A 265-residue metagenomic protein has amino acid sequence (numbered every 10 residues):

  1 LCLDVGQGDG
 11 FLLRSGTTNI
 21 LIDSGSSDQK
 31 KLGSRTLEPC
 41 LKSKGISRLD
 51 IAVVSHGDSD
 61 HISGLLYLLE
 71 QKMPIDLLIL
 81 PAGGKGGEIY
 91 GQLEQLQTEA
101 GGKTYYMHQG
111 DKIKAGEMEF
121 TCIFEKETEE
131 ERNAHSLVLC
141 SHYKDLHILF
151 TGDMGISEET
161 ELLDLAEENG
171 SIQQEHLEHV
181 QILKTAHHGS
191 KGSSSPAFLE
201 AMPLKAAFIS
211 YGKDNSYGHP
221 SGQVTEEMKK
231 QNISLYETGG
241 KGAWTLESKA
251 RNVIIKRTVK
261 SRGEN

Functional and structural regions predicted by a protein language model:
L1-N265: Non-globular, low-confidence helical/coil segments that flank catalytic cores
